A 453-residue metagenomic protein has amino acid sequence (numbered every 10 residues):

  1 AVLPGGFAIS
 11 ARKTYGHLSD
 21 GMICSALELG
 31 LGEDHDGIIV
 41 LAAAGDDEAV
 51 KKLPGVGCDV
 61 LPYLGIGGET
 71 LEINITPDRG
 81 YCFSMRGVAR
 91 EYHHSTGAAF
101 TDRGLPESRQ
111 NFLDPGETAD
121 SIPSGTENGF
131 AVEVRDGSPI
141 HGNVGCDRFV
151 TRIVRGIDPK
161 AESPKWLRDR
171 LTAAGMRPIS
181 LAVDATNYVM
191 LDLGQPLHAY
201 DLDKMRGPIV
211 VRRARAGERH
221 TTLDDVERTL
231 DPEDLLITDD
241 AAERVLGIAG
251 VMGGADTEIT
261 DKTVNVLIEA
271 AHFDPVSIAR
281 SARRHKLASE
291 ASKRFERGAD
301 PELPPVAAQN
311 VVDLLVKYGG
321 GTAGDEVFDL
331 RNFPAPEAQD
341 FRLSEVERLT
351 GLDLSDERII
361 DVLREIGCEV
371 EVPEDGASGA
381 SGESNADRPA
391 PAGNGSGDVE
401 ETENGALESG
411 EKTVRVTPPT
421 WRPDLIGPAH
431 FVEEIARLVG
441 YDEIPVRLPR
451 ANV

Functional and structural regions predicted by a protein language model:
A1-G376, G382-P389, N394, D398-V453: Phosphate-rich ligand and nucleic-acid binding surfaces
